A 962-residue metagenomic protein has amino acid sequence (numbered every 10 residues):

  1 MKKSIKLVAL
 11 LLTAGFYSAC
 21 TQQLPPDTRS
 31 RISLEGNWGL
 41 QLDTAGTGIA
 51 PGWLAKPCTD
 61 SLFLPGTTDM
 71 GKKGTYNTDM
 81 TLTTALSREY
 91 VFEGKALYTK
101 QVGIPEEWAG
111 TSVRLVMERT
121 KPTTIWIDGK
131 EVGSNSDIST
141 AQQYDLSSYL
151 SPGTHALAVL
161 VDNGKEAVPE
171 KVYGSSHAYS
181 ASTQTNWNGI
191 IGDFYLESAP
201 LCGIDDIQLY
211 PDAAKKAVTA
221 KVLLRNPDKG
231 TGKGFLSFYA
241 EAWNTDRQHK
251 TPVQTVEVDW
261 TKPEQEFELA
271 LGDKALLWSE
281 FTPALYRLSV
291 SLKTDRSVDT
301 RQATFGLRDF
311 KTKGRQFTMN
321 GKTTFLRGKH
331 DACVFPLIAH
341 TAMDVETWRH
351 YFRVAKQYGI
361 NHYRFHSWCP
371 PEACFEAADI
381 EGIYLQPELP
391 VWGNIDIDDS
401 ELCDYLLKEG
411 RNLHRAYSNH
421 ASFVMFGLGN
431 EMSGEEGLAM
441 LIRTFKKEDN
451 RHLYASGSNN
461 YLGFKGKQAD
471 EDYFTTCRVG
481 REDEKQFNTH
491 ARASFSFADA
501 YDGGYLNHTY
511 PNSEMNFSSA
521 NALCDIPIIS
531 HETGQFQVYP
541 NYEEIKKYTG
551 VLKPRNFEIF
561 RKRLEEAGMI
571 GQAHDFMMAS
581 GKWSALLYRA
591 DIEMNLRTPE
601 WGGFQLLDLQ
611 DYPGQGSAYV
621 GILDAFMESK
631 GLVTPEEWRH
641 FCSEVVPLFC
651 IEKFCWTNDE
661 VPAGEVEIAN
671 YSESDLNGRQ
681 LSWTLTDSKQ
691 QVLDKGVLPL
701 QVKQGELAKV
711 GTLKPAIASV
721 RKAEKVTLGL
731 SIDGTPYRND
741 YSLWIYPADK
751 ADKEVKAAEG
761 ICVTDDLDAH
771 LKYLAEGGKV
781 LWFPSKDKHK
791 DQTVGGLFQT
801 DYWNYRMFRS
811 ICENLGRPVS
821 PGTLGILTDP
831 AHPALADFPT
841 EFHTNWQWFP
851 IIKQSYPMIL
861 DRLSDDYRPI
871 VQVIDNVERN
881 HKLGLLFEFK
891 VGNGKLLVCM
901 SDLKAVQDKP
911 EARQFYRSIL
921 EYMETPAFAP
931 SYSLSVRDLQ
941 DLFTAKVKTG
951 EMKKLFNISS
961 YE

Functional and structural regions predicted by a protein language model:
T21-T81, A158-L160, G164-P169, I190 (+4 more regions): Accessory carbohydrate-binding/adhesion or oligomerization-edge regions at the termini of glycan-active proteins
I32, Q41-A45, R88-E89, E93-I204 (+2 more regions): Accessory beta-strand-rich segments of carbohydrate-active enzymes
G71-I104, W108-I127, G133-S134, P169 (+7 more regions): Active-site-adjacent substrate/metal-binding segments within catalytic domains of carbohydrate-active enzymes
I125-I127, A217-V256, Q265-F267, V661-Q701 (+2 more regions): Beta-strand-rich binding/interaction modules
S151-T154, R225-K313, S719-K753: Extended acidic/polar, glycine-enriched regions that form or flank non-catalytic beta-rich accessory modules
H362-L623: Substrate-binding/catalytic cleft of secreted carbohydrate-active enzymes, primarily glycoside hydrolases
N507-N512, H789, F808-P910, F928-E962: Catalytic beta-strand/loop cores that center a nucleophilic Ser/Cys/Thr and support acyl-enzyme chemistry
A758-R806, N893, C899, I919: Short alpha-beta junction capping motif
